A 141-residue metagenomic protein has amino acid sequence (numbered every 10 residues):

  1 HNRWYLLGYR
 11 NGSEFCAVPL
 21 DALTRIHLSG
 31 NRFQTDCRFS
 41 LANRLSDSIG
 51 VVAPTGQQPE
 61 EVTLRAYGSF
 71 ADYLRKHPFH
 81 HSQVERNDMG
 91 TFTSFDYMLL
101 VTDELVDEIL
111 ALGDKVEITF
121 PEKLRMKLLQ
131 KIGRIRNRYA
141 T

Functional and structural regions predicted by a protein language model:
H1-P54, Q58-V62: Core beta-strand-centered patch of the WYL/Sm-like small regulatory domain
S46-T141: Polybasic (Lys/Arg-rich)
